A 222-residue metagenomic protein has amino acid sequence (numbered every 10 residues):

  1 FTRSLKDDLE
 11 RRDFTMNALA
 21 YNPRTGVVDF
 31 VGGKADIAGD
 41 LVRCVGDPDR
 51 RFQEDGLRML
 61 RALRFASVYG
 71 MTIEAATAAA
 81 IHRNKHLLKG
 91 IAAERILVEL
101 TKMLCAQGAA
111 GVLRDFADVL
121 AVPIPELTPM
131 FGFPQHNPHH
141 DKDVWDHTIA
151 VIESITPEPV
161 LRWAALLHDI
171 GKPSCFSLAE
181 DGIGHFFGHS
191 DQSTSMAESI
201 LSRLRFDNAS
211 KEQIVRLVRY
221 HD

Functional and structural regions predicted by a protein language model:
F1-D222: Catalytic cores of the polymerase beta-like nucleotidyltransferase superfamily and closely associated nucleotide
